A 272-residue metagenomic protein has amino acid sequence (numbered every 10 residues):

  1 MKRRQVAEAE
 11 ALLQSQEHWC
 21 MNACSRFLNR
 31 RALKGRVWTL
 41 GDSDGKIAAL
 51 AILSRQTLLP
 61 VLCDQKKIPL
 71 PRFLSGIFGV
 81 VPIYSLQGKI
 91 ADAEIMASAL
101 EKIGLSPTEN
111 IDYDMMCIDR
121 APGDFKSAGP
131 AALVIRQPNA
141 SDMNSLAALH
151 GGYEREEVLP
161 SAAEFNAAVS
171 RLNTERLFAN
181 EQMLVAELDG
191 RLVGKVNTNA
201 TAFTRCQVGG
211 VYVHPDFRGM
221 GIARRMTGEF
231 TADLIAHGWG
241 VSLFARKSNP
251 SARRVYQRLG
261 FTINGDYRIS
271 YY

Functional and structural regions predicted by a protein language model:
M1-M21, P122-A163: Short amphipathic alpha-helix that is part of the acyltransferase structural core
E17, C24-S85, G194-C206: Conserved donor-binding loop and adjoining core beta-sheet/short helix segment in diverse acyl/aminoacyl transferases
R26-L28, L53-Q56, A163-D189, V193-V211: A conserved beta-strand-loop-helix scaffold within acyl/acetyltransferase catalytic domains
S54-A131, S270: Acyl-donor-binding surface of acyltransferase catalytic domains
K66-G76, V213, G219-I235, R253-R258: Conserved acetyl-CoA-binding loop-helix of GNAT-fold acetyltransferases
Q87-A93, L243-Q257, I269-Y272: Conserved beta-strand-loop-alpha-helix junction that forms the acyl-donor binding cleft
P138, V211-V213, A245: Hydrophobic adenine-recognition pocket in adenosine-nucleotide-binding enzymes
I263-G265: A secondary-structure capping/hinge motif
